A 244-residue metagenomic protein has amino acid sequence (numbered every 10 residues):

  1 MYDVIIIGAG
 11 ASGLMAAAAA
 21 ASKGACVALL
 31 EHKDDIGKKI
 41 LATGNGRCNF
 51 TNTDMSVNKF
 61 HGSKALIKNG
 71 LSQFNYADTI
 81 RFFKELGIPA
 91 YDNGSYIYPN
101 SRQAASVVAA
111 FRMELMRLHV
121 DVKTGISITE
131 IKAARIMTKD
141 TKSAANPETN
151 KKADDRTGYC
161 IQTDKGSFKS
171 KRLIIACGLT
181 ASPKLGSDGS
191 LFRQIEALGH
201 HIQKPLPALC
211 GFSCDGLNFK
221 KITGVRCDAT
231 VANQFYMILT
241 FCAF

Functional and structural regions predicted by a protein language model:
M1-S12: Beta1/beta-strand and adjacent pyrophosphate-binding region of the FAD-binding site in flavoprotein oxidoreductases
I5, A21-N45: Glycine-rich FAD pyrophosphate-binding loop
M15, A19, I40, L173 (+1 more regions): Hydrophobic/aromatic ligand-binding patch that stacks against planar heteroaromatic rings of cofactors or nucleotides
K23-A25, L86, L118, L198: Conserved dinucleotide-binding and phosphotransfer motif residues
G44-N49, A109-A110, F219-T223: Short, hinge-like loop/turn segments at secondary-structure boundaries
N45-G94: Glycine-rich active-site loop/strand segments that organize a redox cofactor
I67-N75, G94-M113, T180-S187, L217: Short beta-strand to alpha-helix junction loop
M113-F244: Predominantly flavin-linked oxidoreductase catalytic cores and closely associated redox partners
